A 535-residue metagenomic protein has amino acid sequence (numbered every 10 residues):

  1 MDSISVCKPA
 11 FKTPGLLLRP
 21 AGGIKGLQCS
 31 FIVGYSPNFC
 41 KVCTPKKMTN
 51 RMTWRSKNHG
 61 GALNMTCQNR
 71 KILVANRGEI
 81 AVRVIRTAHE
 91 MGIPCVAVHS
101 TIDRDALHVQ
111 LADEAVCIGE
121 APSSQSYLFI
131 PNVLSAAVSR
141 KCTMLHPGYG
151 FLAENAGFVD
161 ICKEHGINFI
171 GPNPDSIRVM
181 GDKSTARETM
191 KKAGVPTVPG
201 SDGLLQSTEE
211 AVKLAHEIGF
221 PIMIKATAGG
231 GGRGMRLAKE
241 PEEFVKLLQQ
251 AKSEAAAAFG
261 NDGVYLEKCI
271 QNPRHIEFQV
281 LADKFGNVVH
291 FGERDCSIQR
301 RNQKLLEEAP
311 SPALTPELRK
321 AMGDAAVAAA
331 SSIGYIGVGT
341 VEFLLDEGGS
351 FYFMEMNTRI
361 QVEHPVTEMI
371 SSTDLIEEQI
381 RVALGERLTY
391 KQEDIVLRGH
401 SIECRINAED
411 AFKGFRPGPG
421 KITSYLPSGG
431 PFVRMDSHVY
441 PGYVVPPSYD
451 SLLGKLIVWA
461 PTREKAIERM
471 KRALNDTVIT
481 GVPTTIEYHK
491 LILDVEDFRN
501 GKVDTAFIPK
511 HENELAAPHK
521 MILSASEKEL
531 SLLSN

Functional and structural regions predicted by a protein language model:
D2-K192, L205-K213, K528, L532-S534: ATP-binding N-terminal substructure of ATP-dependent carboxylate-amine bond-forming enzymes
F31, G231-G232: An N-terminal boundary/leader segment
R55, H59, L63-Q68, V74-C95 (+8 more regions): ATP-dependent carboxylate activation and anion-phosphoryl transfer catalytic cores that bind Mg-ATP to form
S124-Q125, I177, G234, H364-V366: A generic structural signal for short coil/turn motifs at secondary-structure boundaries
T197: Short beta->alpha connector loops of Rossmann-like oxidoreductase domains
G200-S201: Conserved beta3 strand of the protein kinase N-lobe
K213-M223: Acidic/histidine-enriched active-site and ligand-binding environments that engage anionic O-linkages
